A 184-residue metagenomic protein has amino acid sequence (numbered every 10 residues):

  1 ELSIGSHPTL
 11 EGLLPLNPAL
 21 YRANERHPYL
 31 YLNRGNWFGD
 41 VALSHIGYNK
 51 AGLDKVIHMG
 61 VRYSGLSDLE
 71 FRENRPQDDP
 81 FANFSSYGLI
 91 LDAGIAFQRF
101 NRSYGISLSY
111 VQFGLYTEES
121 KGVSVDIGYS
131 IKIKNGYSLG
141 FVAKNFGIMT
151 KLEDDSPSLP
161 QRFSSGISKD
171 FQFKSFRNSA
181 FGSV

Functional and structural regions predicted by a protein language model:
E1-V184: Subset of outer-membrane beta-barrel
